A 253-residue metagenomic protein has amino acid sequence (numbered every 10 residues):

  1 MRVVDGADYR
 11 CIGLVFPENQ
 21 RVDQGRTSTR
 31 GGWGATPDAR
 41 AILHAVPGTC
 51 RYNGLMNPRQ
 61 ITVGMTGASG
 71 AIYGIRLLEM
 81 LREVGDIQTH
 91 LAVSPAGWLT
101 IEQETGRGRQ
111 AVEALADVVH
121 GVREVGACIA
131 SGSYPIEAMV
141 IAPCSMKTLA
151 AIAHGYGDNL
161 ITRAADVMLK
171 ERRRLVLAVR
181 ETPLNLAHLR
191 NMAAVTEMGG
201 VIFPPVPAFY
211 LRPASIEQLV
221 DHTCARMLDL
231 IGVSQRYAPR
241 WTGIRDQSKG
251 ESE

Functional and structural regions predicted by a protein language model:
M1-V4, I12-V15, V22: Hydrophobic alpha-helical signal/anchor motif
I42, R51-Y52: Short, positively charged and aromatic/hydrophobic N-terminal segments
Y52-V176, R180-E253: A cross-family phosphate/adenosyl-ligand binding-site feature
